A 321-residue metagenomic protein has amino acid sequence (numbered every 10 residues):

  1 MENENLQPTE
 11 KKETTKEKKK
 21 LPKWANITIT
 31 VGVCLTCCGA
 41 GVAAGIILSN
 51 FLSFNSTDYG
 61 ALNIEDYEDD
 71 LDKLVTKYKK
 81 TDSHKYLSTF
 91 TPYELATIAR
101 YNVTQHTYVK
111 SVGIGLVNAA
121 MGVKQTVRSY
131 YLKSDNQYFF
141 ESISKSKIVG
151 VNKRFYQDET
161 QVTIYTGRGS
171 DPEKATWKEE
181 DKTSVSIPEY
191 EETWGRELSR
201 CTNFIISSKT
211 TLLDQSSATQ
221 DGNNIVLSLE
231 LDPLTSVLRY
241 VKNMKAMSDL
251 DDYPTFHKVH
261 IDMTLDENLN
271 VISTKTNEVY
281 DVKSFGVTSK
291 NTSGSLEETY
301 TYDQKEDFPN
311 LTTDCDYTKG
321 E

Functional and structural regions predicted by a protein language model:
E2, L6-R128, T312-E321: N-terminal leader/targeting segments and the immediate start of mature chains
L52-Y59, R154, V162-Y165, V271-T276 (+2 more regions): Buried hydrophobic residues that stabilize the cores of well-folded domains
T104-V112, Q137-F139, D221-S228, A246 (+1 more regions): Short, hydrophobic/aromatic-rich segments at coil-to-beta transitions
G113-N118, S142-K147, Y165-R168, K275-V282: Beta-turn initiation residues at beta-strand->coil junctions
V123-G195: An acidic-aromatic
S129-Y130, S208-Q220, D262, D303-E306: Short amphipathic beta-strand and strand-loop transition segments with alternating hydrophobic
T163-N224, L229-E230, L234, L238: Flexible, processing/modification-adjacent segments and terminal tails in exported/periplasmic/extracellular proteins
I225-C315: Gly/Pro-enriched, hydrophobic low-complexity segments that function as extracytoplasmic propeptides/linkers
